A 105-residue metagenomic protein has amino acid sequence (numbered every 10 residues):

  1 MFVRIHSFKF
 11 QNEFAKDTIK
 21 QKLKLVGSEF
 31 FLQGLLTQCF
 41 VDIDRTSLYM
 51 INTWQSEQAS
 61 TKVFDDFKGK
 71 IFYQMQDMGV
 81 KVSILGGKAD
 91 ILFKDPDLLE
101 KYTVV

Functional and structural regions predicted by a protein language model:
M1-Y49, T53-G69, Q76-V105: Short S/T/G/P-rich N-terminal loop/turn motif that feeds into the first structured element of a domain
